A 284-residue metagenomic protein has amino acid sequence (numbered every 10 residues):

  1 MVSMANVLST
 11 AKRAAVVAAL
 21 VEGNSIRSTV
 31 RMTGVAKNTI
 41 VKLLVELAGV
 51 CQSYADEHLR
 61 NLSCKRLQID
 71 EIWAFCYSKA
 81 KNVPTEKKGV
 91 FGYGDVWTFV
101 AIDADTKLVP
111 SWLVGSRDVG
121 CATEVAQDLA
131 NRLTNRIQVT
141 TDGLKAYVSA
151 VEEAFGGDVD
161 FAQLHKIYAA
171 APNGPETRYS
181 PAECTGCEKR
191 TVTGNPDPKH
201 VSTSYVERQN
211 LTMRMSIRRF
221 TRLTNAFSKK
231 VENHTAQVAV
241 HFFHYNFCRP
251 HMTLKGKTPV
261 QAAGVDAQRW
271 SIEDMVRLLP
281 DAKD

Functional and structural regions predicted by a protein language model:
M1-D284: Residue-level recognition of single "structural anchor" positions that define or cap local secondary structure
